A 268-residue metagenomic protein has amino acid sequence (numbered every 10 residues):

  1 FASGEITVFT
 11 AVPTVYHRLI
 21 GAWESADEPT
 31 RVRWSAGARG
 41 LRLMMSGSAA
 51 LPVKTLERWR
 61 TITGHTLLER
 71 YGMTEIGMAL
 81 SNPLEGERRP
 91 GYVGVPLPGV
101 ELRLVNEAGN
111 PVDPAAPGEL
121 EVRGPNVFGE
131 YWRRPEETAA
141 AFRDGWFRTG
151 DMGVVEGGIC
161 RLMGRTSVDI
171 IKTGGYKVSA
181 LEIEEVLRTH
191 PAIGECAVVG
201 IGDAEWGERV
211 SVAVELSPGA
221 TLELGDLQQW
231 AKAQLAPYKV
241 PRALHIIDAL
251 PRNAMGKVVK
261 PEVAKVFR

Functional and structural regions predicted by a protein language model:
I6-A11, I20-R89, E101: Gly/Ser/Thr-rich phosphate-binding loop
F9-V12, S48, G109, G158 (+3 more regions): Residue-level signal for inorganic ion chemistry
A38-L41, L97-V100, I193, P241: Core-facing hydrophobic residues within beta-strands of well-ordered domains
S48, G72, G94, D151 (+1 more regions): Active-site glycine-centered loops adjacent to acidic/histidine catalytic or metal-binding residues that shape
A50, R88-R133, A141, G157: Adenylate-forming AMP-binding core of the ANL superfamily, especially NRPS adenylation
L68-E75, G94-P96, V199-G202, H245: Beta-strand->loop->alpha-helix junctions that form or flank phosphate-binding loops in nucleotide-handling enzymes
G124, G129-E130, E137-A140, M152-K239 (+3 more regions): AMP-binding/adenylate-forming catalytic core of the ANL superfamily
